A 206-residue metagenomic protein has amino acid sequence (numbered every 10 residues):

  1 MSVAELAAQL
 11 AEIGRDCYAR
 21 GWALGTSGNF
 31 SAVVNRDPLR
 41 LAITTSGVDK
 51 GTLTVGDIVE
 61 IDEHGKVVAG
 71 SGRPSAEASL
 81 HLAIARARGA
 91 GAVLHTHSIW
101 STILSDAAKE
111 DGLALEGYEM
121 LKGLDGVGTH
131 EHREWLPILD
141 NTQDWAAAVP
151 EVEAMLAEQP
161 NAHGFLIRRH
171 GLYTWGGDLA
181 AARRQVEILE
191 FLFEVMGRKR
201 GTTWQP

Functional and structural regions predicted by a protein language model:
M1-P206: Glycine-rich flexible loops
